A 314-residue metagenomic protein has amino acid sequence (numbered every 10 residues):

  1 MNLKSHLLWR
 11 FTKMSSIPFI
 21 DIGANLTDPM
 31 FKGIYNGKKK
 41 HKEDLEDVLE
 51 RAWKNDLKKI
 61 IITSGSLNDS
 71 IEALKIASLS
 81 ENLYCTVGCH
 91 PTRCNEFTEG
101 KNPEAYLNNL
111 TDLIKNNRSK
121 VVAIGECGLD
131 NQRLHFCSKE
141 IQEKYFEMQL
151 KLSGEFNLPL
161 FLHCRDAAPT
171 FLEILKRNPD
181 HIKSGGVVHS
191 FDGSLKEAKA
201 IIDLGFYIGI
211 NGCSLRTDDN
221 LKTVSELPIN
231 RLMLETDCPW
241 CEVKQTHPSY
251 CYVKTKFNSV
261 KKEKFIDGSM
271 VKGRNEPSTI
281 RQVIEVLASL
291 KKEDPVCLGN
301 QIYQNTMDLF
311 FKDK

Functional and structural regions predicted by a protein language model:
L3-K314: Mid-domain alpha/beta scaffold segments of enzyme catalytic cores
